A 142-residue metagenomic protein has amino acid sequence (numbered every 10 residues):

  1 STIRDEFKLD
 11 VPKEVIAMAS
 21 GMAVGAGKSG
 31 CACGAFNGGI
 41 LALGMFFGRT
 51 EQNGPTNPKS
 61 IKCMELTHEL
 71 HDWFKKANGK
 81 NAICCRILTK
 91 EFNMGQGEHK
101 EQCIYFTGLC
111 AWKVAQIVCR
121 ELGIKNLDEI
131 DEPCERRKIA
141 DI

Functional and structural regions predicted by a protein language model:
T2-G21, N81-L88: Acidic-glycine-rich active-site phosphate/pyrophosphate-binding loop
E6-A17, M45-L66: Phosphate-handling active-site elements
V15-I16, G30-A35: Active-site nucleophile and cofactor-binding loops and adjacent substrate-binding regions of central metabolic enzymes
G21-G30: Transmembrane alpha-helix interface/packing and boundary motifs in multi-pass membrane proteins, characterized by
G34-G48, F74: Catalytic phosphate/nucleotide-handling subdomain of diverse soluble enzymes
P58-D141: C-terminal binding/interaction regions
